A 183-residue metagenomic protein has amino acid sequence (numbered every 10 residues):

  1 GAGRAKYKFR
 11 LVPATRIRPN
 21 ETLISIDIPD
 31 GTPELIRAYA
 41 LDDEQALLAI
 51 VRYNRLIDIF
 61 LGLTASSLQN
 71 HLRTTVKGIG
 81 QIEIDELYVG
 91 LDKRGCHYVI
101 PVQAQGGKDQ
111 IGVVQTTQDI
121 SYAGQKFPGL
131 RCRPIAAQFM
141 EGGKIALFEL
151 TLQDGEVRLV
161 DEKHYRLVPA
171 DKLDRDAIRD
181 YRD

Functional and structural regions predicted by a protein language model:
G1-D27: Nuclease-adjacent, charged terminal/linker segments that flank catalytic cores
L23-L72: Solvent-exposed, charged helical/coil patches that constitute nucleic-acid or partner-interaction surfaces
S25-T32, R94-Q103: Glycine-rich, often proline-containing surface loops adjacent to acidic residues and nearby aromatics that form
V51, E86-G90, Y98-G106, D119: Conserved catalytic cores of phosphodiester-cleaving nucleases, focusing on short active-site segments
L61-K93: Active-site metal-binding core of divalent-cation-utilizing nuclease and nuclease-like domains
I79, H97-Y98, K108-Q118: Active-site-adjacent loop/helix micro-motif of nuclease/hydrolase catalytic cores
I100, Q105-Q110, G124-Q153: Nucleic-acid nuclease catalytic cores
A137-D183: Domain-level recognition of nuclease-like catalytic cores that cleave nucleotide substrates
